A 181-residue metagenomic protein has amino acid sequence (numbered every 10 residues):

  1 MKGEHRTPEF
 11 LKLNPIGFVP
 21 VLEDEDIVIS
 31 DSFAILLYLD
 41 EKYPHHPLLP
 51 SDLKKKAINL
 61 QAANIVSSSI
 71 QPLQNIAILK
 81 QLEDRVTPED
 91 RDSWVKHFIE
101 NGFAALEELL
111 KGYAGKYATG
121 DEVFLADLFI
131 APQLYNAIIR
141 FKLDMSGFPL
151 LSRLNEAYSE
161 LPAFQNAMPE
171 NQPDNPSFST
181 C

Functional and structural regions predicted by a protein language model:
M1-S93, H97-N101, G112: GST-like domain detector, emphasizing the conserved glutathione-binding G-site in the N-terminal thioredoxin-like
I16, L53-K54, E122, P169 (+1 more regions): Short capping/connector residues at structural and topological boundaries
E23-D24, I130, T180: Conserved hydrophobic "DFG−1" position in protein kinase catalytic cores
L39, G147, P176: Glycine-rich, phosphate-binding/catalytic loops in enzymes
N64, E156, Q172-P173: Short amphipathic alpha-helical surface patches that mediate protein-protein
S68-E160, N166: GST-like fold's C-terminal all-alpha helical module
N166-C181: C-terminal helix/juxtamembrane-tail motif
